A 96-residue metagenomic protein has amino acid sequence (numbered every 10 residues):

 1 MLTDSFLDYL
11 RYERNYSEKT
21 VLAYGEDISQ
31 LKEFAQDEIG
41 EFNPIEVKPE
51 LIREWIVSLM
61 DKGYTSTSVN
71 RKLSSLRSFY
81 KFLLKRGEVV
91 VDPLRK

Functional and structural regions predicted by a protein language model:
D4-K19, G25-K96: N-terminal core-binding DNA-recognition domain of tyrosine recombinases/integrases
